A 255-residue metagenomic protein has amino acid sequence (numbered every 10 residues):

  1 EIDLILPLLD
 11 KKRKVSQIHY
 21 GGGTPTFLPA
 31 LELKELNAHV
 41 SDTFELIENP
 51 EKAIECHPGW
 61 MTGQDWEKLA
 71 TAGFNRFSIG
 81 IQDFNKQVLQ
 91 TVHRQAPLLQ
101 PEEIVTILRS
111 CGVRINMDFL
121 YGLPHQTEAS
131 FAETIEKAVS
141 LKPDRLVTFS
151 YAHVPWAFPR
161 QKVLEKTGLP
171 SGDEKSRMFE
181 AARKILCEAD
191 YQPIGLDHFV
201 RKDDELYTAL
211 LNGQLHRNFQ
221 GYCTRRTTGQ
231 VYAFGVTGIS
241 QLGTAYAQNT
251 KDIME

Functional and structural regions predicted by a protein language model:
E1-L8, K14-E255: C-terminal scaffold of the Radical SAM
